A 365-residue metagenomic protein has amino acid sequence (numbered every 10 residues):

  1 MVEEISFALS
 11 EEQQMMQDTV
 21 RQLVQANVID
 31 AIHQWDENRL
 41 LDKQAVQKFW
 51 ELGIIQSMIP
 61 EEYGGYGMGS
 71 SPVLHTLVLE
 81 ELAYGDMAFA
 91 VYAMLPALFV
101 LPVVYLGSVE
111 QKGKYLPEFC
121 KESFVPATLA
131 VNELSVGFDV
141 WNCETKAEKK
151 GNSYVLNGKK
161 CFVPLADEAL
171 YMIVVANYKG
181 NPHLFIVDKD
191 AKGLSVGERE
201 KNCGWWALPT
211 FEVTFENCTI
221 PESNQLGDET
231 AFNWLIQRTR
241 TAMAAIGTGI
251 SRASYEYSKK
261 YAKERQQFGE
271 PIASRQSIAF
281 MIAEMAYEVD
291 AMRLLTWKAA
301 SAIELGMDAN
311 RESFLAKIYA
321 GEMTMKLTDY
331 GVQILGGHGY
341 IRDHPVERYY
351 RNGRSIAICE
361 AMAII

Functional and structural regions predicted by a protein language model:
M1-V91, K114, K326: Amphipathic, small/basic residue-rich leader segments at the start of a protein or domain
E3-S6, V73, L77-V78, L98 (+2 more regions): Glycine-rich phosphate/cofactor-binding loops in nucleotide/flavin-utilizing enzymes
E4-E12, M16, E80, Y84 (+3 more regions): Glycine-rich beta->alpha junctions and the first turn(s) of the following alpha-helix
I29-L40, K263-E270, A286-Y319, V332-G337: C-terminal helix-coil-helix/basic helical segment that borders enzyme active sites and/or dimer interfaces and provides
E51-F124, P164-Y171, I303, R348-R354: Internal helix-loop-helix
E122-E133: A short, Trp-centered hydrophobic/proline-enriched beta-strand micro-motif
T145-E148: A structural signal for short hydrophobic beta-strand segments in well-ordered beta-sheet cores
N157-G197: A short core secondary-structure module
